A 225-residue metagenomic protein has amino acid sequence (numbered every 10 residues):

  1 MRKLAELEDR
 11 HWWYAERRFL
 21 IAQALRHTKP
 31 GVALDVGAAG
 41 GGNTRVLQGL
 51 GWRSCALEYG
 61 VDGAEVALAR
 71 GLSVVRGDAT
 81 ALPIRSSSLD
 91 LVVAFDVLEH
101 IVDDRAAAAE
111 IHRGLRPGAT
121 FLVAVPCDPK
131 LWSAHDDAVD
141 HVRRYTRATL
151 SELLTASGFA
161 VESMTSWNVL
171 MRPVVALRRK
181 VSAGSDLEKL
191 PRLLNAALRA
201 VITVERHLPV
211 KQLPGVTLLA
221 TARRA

Functional and structural regions predicted by a protein language model:
M1-S87, L91-F95, A106-A108, L187-E188 (+2 more regions): Conserved N-terminal segment of class I S-adenosyl-L-methionine
A5-E6, F121-R143, R147-T155, L177-R178: Short, glycine-/aromatic-enriched active-site segment of Class I SAM-dependent methyltransferases
H11, N168-A225: A C-terminal cap/extension of S-adenosyl-L-methionine-dependent methyltransferases that defines the acceptor-substrate
L72-V75, V139-V142, R179-A183: Short, hinge-like loop/turn segments at secondary-structure boundaries
F95-H100, A124: Short catalytic micro-motifs in class I SAM-dependent methyltransferases
R105-T120: A short glycine-rich, Lys/Arg-flanked "PGG" loop and its adjoining helix->strand segment in the class I
F159-V169: Conserved S-adenosyl-L-methionine
